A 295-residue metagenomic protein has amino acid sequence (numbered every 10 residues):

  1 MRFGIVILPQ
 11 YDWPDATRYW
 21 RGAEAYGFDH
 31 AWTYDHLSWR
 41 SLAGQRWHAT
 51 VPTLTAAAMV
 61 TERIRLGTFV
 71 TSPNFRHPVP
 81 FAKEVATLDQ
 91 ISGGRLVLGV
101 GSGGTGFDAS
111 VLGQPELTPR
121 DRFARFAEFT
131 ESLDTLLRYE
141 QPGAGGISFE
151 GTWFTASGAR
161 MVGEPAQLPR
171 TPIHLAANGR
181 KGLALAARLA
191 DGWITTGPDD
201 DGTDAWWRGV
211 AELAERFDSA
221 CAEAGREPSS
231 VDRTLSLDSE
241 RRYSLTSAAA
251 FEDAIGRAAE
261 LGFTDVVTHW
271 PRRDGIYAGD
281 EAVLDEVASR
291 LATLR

Functional and structural regions predicted by a protein language model:
M1-R295: Active-site-adjacent structural elements that line small-molecule/cofactor binding pockets in enzymes
